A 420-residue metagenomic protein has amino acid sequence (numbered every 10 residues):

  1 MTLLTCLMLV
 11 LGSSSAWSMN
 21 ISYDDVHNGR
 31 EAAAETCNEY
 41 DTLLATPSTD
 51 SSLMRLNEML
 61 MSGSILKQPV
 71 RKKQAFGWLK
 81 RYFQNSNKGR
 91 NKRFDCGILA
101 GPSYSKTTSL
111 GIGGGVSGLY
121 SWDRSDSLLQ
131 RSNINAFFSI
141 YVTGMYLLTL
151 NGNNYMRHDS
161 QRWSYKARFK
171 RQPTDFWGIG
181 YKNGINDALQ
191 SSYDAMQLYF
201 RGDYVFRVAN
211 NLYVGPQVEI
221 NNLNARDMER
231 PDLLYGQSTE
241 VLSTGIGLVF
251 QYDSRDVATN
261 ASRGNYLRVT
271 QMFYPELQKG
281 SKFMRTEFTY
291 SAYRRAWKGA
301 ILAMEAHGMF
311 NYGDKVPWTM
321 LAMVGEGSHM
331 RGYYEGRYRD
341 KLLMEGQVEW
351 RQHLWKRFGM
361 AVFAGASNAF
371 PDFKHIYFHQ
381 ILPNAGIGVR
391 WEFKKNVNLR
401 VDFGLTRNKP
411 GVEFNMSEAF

Functional and structural regions predicted by a protein language model:
T2-G12: Bacterial N-terminal signal peptides
A16-S18: Boundary at the C-terminal end of the N-terminal hydrophobic targeting segment
N20-I21, C37-S164, Q237-S262, D340 (+4 more regions): Outer-membrane beta-barrel initiation region
N87-G97, P102-S238, V324, R339 (+2 more regions): Gram-negative/organellar outer-membrane beta-barrel architecture
C96-I98, I112-G114, Y146-L150, M196-G202 (+8 more regions): Hydrophobic, lipid-facing positions within transmembrane beta-strands of outer-membrane proteins
I98-A100, I134-F138, W163-A167, V214-V218 (+8 more regions): Membrane-embedded beta-strand positions of outer-membrane beta-barrel proteins
I246-G247, Q251, R255-H353: C-terminal outer-membrane beta-barrel translocator/porin domains of Gram-negative envelope proteins and their
P371-F420: Short hairpin/turn module used for nucleic-acid contact or packing/dimerization
